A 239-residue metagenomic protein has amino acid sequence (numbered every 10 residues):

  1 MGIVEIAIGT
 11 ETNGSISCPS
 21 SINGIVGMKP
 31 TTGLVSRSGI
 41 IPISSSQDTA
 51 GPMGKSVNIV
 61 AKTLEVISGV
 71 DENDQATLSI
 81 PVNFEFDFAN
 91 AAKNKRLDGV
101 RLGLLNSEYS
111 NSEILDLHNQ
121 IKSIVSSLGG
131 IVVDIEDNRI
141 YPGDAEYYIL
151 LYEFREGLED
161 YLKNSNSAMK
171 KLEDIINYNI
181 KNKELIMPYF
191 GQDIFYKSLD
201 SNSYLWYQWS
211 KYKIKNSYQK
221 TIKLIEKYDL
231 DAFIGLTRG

Functional and structural regions predicted by a protein language model:
M1-S21, M53-G54, L64: Active-site-proximal alpha-helical scaffold in enzymes
I3-I6, S56, V100, L128 (+1 more regions): Loop/turn elements at helix/coil->beta-strand transitions in domains of secreted/extracellular proteins
V4, I67, D193-G239: Glycine-rich, small-residue loops and helix-cap segments that act as flexible hinges at active-site edges
G9-T12, T31, L105-E108, I135-N138 (+1 more regions): Active-site-proximal beta-strand/loop segments in catalytic clefts of secreted hydrolases
K29-D116: A short helix-breaking turn/cap at a secondary-structure junction
Q75-V82, I135-Y147, Q192-L199: Flexible, acidic loop-helix segments that line cofactor/substrate-binding pockets
D87, E113-E136, G157-N179, W209-D229: Acyltransferase
K93-L105, Y152-S217: Short helix-loop capping/hinge segments that flank enzyme active sites or metal/cofactor-binding pockets
